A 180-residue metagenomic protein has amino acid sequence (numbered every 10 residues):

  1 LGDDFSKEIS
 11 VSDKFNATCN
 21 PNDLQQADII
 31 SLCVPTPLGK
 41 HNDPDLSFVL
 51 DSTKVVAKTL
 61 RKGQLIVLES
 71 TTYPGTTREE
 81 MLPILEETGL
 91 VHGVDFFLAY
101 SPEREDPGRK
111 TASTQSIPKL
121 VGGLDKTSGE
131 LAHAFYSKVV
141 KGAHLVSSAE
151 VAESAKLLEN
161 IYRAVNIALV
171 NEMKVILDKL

Functional and structural regions predicted by a protein language model:
L1-L180: Structural/interface elements that position substrates and couple domains in central-metabolism enzymes
